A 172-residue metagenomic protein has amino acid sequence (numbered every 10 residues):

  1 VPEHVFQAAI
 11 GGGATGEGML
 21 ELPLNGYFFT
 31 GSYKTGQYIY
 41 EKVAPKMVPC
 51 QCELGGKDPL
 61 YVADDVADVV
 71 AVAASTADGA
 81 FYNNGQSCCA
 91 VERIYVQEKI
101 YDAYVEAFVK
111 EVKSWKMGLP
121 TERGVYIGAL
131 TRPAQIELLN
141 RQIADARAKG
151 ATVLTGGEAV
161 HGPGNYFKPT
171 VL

Functional and structural regions predicted by a protein language model:
V1-A14: PLP-dependent aminotransferase-like
P2-E3, L20-G26: Short, surface-exposed connector motifs at secondary-structure boundaries
G16-L20, A73: Short hydrophobic/charged patches on amphipathic alpha-helices used for structural packing and interfaces
L24-G26, S32-L172: ALDH superfamily catalytic-core signature
